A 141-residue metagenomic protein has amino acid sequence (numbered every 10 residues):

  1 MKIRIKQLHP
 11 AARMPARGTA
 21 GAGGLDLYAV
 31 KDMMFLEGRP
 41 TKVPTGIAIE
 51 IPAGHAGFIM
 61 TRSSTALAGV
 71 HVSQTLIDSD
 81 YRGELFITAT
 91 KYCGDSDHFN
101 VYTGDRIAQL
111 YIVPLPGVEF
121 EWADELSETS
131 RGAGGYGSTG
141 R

Functional and structural regions predicted by a protein language model:
M1-R141: DUTPase catalytic domain/fold
